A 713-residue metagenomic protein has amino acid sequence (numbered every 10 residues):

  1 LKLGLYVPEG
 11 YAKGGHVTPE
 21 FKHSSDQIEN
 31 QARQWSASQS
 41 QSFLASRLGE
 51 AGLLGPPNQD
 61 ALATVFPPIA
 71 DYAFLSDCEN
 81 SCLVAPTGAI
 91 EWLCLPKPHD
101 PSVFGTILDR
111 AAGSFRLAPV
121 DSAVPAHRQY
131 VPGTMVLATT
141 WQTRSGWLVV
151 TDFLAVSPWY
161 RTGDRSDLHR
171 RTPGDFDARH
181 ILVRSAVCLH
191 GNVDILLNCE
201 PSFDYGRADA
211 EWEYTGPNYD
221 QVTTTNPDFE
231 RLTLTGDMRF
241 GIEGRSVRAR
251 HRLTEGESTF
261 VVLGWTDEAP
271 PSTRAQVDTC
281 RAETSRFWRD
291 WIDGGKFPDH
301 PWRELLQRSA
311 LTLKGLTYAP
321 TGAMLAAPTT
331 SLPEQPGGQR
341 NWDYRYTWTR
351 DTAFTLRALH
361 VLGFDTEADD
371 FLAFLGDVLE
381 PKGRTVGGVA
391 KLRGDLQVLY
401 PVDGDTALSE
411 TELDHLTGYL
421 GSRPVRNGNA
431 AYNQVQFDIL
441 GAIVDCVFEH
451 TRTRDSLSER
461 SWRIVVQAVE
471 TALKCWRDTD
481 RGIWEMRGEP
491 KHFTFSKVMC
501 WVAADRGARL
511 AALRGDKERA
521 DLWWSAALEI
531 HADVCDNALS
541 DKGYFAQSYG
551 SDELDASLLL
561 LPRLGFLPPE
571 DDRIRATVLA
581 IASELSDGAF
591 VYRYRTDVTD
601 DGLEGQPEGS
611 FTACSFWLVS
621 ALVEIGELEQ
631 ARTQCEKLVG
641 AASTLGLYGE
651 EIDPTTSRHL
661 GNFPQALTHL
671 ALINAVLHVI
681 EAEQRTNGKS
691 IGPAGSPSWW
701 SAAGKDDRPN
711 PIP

Functional and structural regions predicted by a protein language model:
L3-P713: Acidic, mature catalytic/reactive cores of soluble proteins
